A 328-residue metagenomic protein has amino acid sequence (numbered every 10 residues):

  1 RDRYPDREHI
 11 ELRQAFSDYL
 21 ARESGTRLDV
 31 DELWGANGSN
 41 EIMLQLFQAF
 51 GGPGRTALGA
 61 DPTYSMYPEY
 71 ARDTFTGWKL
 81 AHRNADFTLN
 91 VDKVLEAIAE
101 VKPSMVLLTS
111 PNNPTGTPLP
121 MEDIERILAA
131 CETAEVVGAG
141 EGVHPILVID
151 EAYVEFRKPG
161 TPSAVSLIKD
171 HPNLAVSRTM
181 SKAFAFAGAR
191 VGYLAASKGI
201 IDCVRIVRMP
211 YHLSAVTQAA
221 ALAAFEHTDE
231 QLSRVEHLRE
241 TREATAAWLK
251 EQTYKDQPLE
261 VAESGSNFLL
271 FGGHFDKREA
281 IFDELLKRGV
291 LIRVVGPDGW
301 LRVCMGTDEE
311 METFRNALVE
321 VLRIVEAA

Functional and structural regions predicted by a protein language model:
R1-G38, Q45: N-terminal small-domain helix-loop-helix segment of the aminotransferase-like
E8, N173-Y254, E260-V261: PLP-dependent aminotransferase class I/II
D29-V30, A262-F268, G296-W300: Short Gly/Ser/Thr- and Asp/Glu-enriched loop/turn motifs at secondary-structure junctions
A49-Y70: Conserved PLP-anchoring active-site segment centered on the Schiff-base-forming lysine
W78-H82, M105-P111, I146-E151, A262-S264 (+1 more regions): Short beta-strands and strand-loop turn motifs
A85, R239, E243, E251-R288 (+1 more regions): Conserved PLP-binding catalytic core of the aspartate aminotransferase-like
L89-K102, P114-L147, E151-A183: Active-site pre-lysine segment of PLP-dependent enzymes
E122, A280-R288, R293-A328: PLP-dependent enzyme catalytic core of the Aspartate aminotransferase-like
